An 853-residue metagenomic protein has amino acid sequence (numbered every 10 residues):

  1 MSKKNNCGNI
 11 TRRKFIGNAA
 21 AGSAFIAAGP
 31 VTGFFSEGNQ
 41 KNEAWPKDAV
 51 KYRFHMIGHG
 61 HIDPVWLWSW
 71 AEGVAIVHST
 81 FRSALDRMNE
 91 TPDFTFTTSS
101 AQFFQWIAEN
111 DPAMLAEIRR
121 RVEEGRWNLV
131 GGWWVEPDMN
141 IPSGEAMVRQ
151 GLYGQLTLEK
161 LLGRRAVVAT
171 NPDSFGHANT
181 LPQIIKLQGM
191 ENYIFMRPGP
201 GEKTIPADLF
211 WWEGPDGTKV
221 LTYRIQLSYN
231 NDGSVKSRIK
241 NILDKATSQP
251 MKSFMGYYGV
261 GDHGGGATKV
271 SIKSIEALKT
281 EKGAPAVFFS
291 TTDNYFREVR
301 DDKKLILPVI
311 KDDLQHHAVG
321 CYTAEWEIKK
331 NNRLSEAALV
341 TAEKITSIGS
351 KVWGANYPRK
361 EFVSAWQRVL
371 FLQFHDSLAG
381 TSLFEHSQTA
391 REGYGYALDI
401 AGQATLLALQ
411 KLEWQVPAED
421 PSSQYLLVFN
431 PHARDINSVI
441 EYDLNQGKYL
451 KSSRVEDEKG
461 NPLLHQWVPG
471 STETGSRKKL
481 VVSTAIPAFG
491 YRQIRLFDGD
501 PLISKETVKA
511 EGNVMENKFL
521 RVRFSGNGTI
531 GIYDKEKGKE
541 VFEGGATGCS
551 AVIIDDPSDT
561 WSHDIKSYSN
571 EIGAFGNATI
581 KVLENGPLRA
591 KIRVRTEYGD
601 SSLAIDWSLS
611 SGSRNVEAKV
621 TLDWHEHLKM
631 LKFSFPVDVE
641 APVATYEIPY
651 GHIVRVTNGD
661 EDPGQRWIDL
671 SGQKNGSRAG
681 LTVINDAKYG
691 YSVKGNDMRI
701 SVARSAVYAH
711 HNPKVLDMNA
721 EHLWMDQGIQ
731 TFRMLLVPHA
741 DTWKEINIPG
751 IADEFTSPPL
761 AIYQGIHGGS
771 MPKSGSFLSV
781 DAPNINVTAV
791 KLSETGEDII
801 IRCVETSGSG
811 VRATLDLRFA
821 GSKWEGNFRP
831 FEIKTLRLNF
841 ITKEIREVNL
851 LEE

Functional and structural regions predicted by a protein language model:
S2-S23: N-terminal secretory signal peptides and thylakoid transit peptides that target proteins across membranes
G8, P30-R53: C-terminal segment of N-terminal export signals and the immediately downstream linker at the start of the mature
W45-L67, I185, N513-F524: An acidic-aromatic substrate-binding cleft motif
A49-F54, S79-T91, I107-R165, G176-L187 (+2 more regions): Catalytic alpha-helical scaffold of carbohydrate-active enzymes acting on polysaccharides/glycoconjugates
D63-A75, S100-I107, G132-M147, R165-F175 (+2 more regions): The substrate-binding groove and active-site-proximal loops of carbohydrate-active enzymes, especially glycoside
V65, T218-A418, P431-A433, R595 (+2 more regions): Catalytic grooves of carbohydrate-active enzymes
M139-K160, Q226-A246, A590: Alpha-helical scaffold elements lining the catalytic groove of polysaccharide deacetylases
L181-I184, P206-L209, E276, E281-A286 (+5 more regions): C-terminal (or distal) subdomains of carbohydrate-active enzymes
